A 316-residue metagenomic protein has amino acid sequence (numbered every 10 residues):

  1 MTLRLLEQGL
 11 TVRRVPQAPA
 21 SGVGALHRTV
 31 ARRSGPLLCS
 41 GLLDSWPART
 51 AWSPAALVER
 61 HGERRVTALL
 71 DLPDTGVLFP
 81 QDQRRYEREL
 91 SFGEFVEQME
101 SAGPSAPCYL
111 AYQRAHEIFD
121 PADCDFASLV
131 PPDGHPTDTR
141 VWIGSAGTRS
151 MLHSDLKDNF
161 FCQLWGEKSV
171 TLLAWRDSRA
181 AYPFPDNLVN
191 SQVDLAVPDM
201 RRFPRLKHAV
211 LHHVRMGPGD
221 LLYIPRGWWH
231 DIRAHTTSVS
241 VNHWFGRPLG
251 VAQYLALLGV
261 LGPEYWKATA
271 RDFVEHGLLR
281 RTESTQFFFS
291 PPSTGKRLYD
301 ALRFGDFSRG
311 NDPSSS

Functional and structural regions predicted by a protein language model:
M1-L221, W229-S316: N-terminal accessory scaffold of Fe(II)-dependent oxygenases
